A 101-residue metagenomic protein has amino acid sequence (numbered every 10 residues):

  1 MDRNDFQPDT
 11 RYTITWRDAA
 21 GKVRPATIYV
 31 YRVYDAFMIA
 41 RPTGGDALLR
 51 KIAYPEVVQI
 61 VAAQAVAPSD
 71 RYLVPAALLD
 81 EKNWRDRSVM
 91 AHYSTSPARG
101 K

Functional and structural regions predicted by a protein language model:
D2-K101: Conserved RNA-binding domains used in RNP assembly and mRNA/RNA metabolism
